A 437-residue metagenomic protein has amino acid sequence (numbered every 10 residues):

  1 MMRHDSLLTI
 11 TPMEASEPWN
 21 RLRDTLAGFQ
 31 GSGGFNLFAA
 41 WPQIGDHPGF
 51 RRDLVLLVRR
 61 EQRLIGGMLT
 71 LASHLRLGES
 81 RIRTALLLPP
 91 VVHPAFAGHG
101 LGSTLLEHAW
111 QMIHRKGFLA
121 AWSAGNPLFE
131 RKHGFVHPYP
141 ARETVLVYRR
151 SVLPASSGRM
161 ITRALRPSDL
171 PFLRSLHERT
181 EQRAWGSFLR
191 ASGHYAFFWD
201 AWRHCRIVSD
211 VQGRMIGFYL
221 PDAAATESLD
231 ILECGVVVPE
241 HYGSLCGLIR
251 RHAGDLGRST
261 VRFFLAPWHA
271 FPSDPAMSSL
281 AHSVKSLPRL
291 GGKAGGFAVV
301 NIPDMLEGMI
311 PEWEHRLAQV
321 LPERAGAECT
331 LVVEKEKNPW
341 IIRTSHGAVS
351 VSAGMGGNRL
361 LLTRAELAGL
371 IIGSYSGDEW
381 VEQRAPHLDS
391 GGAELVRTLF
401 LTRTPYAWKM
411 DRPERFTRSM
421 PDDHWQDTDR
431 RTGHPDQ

Functional and structural regions predicted by a protein language model:
M2-A72, E79-L86, S151-S192, A225-L229 (+1 more regions): Short amphipathic alpha-helix that is part of the acyltransferase structural core
R63-A164, L170-P171: Active-site-adjacent scaffolding segments
I82-G125, R131-K132, T226-G296, P303 (+3 more regions): Acyl-donor binding region in acyl/amide transferases
Y139-G243, G247-V261, L265, G295-A325: Amide-forming acyltransferase catalytic core, primarily the GNAT-like/NAT-type and related acyltransferase folds
C246-H346, F400-T402, R412-Q437: Acidic, aliphatic-rich amphipathic alpha-helical segments
R324-S374: C-terminal accessory/binding modules appended to enzymatic or scaffolding proteins
A353-Q437: C-terminal interaction segments
